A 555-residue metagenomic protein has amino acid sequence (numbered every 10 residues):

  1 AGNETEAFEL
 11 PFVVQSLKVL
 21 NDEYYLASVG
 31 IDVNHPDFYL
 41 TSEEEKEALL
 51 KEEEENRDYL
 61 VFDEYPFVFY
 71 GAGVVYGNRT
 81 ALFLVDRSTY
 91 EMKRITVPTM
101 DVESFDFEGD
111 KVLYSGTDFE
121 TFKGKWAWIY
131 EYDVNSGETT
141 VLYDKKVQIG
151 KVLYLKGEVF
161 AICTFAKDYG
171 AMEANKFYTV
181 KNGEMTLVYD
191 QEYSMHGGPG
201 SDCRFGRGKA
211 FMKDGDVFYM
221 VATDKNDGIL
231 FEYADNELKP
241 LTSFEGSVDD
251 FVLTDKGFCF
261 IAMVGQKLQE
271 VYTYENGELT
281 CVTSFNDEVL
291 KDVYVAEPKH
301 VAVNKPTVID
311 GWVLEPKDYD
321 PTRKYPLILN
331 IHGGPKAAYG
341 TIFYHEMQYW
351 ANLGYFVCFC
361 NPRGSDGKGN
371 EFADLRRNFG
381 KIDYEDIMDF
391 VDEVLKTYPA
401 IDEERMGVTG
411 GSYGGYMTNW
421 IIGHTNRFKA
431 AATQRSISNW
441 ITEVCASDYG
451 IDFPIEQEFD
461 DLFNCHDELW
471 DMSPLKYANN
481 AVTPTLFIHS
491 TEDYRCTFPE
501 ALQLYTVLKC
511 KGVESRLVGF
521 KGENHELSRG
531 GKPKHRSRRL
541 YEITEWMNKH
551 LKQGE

Functional and structural regions predicted by a protein language model:
A1-Q15, T41, V85-E103, Y132-L153 (+6 more regions): Multi-bladed beta-propeller domains
D22-E23, G109-D110, G157-E158, G215-D216 (+1 more regions): Short coil/turn segments that connect the beta-strands within blades of beta-propeller domains
Y25-S28, V112-T117, F160-T164, Y219-V221 (+1 more regions): Residue position within the beta-strands of beta-propeller blades
I31-F83, A174-Y178, Q191, L279-F285 (+1 more regions): Predominantly five- to eight-bladed beta-propeller fold
V61-D63, V68-F69, V75-A81, E103-S104 (+5 more regions): Non-catalytic accessory segments flanking enzyme active sites
G73-R79, T121-A127, D168-A174, A222-G228 (+1 more regions): Short, solvent-exposed loop/turn segments at conserved positions within beta-propeller repeat blades
F285-E404, G411, C445: Cap/lid segment of the alpha/beta-hydrolase catalytic domain
P362-E555: Active-site-proximal cap/loop segments of hydrolase catalytic domains
